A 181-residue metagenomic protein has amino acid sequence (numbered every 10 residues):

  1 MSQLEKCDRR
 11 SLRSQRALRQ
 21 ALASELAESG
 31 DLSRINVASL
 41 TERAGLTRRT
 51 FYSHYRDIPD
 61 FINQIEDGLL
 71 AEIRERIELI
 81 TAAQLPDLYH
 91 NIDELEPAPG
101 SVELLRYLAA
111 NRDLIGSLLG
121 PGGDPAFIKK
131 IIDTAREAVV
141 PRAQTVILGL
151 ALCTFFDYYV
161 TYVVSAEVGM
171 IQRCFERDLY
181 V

Functional and structural regions predicted by a protein language model:
M1-S29: Basic, helix-initiating cap at the start of DNA-binding domains
R16-S24, R43, D60-A83, P99 (+1 more regions): Alpha-helical structural segments
E25, E72-R76, I80, Q84 (+3 more regions): A short secondary-structure junction motif
E28-F61: Helix-turn-helix
R34-I35, G116-L118: Short, hydrophobic secondary-structure boundary micro-motifs
E78-D113: Hydrophobic alpha-helical connector segments
E103, Y107, G122-G149, D157-T161 (+1 more regions): Amphipathic alpha-helical packing segments from all-alpha helical-bundle domains
